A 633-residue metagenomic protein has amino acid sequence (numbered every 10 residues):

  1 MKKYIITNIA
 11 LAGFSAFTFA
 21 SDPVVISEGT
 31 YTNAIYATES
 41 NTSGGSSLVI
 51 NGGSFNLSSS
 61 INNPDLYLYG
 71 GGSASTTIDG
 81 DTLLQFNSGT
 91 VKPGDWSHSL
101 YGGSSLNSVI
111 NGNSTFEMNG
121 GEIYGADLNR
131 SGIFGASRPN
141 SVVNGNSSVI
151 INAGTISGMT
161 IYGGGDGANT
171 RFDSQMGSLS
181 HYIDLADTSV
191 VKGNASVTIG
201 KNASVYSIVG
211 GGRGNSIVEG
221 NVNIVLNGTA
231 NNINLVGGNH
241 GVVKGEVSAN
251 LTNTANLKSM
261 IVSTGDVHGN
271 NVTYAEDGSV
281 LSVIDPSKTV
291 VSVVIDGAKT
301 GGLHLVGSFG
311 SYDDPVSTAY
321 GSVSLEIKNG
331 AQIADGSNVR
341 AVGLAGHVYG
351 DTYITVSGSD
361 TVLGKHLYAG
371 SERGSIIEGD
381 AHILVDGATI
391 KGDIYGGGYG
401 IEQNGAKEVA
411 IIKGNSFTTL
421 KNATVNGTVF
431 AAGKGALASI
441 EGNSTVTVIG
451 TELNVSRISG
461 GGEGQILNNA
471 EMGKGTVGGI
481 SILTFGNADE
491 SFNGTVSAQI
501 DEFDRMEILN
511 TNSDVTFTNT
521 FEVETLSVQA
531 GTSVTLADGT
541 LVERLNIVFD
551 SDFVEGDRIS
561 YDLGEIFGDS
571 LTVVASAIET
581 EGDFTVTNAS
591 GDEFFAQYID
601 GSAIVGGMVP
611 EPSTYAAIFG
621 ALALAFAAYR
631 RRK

Functional and structural regions predicted by a protein language model:
M1-Y4, E611, R630-K633: Positively charged n-region of N-terminal signal peptides that target proteins for export
K3-I9, G13-T30, G120-G121, A195 (+15 more regions): Extracellular/surface-exposed low-complexity segments
G13-T18, A625-R631: Hydrophobic membrane-targeting alpha-helices
A20-Y67, G71-G72, T77-F86, T90-P93 (+1 more regions): N-terminal segments that cap or nucleate solenoid repeat domains
I26, L48-I50, L68, I78 (+43 more regions): Fold-core signature of tandem repeat domains
A34-S40, L66-S73, D95, S99-N107 (+17 more regions): Glycine-rich beta-solenoid repeat tracts in large extracellular/virion proteins
L66, L84, S97-S99, S131 (+6 more regions): Flexible coil/linker segments and helix-coil junctions enriched in charged and small residues
E611-Y629: A short, hydrophobic C-terminal helix/tail in secreted or cell-surface proteins
